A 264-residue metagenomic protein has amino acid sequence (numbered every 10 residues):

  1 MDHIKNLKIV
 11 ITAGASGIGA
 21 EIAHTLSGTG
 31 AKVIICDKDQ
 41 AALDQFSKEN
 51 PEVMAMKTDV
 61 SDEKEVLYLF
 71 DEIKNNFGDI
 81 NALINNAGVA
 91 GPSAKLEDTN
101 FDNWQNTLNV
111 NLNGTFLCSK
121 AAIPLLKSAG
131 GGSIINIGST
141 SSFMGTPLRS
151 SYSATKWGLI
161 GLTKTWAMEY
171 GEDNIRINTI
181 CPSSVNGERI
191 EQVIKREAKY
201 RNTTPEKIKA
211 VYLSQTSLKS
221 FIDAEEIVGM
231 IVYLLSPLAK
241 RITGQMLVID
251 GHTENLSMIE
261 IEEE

Functional and structural regions predicted by a protein language model:
D2-V33: Canonical Rossmann dinucleotide-binding motif of NAD(H)/NADP(H)-dependent dehydrogenases/reductases, specifically
H3, A90-S93, V232, T243-E264: Short C-terminal tail/terminal secondary-structure segment of NAD(P)H-dependent dehydrogenase/reductase domains
A94-L96, N103-L108, Y212: Substrate-binding pocket helix/loop in short-chain dehydrogenase/reductase
S119, T155, T163: Active-site helix of classical SDR
P124, M168-E172, K240: Alpha-helical segment proximal to the catalytic Tyr-Lys
S139: Residue(s) in the substrate-gating loop at a strand-loop-helix junction that position the organic substrate next
T179, N202-I242, I249-G251: C-terminal helical subdomain
